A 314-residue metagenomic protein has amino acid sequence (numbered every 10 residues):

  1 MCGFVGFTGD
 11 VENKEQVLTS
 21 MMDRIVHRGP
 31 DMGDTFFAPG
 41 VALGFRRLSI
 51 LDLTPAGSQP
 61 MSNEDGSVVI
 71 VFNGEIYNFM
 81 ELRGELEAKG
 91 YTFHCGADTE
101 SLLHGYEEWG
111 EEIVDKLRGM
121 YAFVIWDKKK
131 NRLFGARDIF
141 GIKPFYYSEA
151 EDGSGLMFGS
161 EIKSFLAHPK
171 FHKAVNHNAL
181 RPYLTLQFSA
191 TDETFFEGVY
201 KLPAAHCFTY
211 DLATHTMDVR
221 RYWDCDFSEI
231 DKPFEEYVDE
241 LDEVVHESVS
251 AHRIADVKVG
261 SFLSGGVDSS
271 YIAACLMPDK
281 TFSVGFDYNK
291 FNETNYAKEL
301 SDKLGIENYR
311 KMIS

Functional and structural regions predicted by a protein language model:
M1-S314: Cysteine-centered catalytic environments shared across enzyme families
